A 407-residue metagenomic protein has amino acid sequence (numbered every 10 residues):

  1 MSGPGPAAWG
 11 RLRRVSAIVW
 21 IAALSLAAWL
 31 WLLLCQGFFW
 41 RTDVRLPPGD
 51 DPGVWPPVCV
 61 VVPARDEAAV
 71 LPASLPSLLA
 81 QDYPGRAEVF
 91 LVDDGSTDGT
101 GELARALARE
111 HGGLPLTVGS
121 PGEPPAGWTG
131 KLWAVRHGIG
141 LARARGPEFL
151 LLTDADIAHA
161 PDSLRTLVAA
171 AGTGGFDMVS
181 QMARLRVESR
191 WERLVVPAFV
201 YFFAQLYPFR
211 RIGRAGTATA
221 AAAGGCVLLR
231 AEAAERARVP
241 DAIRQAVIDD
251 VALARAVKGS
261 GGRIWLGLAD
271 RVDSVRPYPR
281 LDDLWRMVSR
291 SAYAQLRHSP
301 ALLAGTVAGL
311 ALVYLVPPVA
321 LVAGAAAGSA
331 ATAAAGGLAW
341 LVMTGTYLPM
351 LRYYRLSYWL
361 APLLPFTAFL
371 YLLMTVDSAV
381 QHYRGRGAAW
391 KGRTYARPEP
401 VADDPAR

Functional and structural regions predicted by a protein language model:
A8-P52, V196-P197, Q205, F209 (+1 more regions): N-terminal membrane-anchoring/stem segments of glycan-assembly enzymes
C35-A87, S96-T97, G101-L107, P208-T217 (+1 more regions): N-terminal signal-anchor transmembrane helix
R86-G95, G119-P121: Short beta-strand/loop segment that forms part of the nucleotide-sugar
G99, T153-A170: Acidic donor-binding/catalytic loop of UDP-sugar-dependent glycosyltransferases, especially processive GT2
V135, L150: Short aromatic/hydrophobic "clamp" motif used to bind/position activated sugar donors
L141-F149: Short acidic donor-binding loop at the edge of a beta-strand
A171-Q205, E232-E235, V239-L302, A388 (+1 more regions): Catalytic donor/gating beta->alpha subdomain of glycosyltransferases that bind UDP-sugars
L303-G385: Membrane-embedded multi-pass helical conduit in multi-pass membrane proteins, especially envelope-biosynthetic
